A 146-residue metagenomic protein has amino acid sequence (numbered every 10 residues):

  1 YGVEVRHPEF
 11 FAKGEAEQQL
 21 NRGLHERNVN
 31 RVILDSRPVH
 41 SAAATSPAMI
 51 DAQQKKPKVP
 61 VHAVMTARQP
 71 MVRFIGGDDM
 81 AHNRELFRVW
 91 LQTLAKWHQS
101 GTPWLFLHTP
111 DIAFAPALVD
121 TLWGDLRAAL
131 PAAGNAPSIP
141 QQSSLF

Functional and structural regions predicted by a protein language model:
Y1-F146: Residues lining hydrophobic/aromatic ligand-binding pockets adjacent to catalytic sites
